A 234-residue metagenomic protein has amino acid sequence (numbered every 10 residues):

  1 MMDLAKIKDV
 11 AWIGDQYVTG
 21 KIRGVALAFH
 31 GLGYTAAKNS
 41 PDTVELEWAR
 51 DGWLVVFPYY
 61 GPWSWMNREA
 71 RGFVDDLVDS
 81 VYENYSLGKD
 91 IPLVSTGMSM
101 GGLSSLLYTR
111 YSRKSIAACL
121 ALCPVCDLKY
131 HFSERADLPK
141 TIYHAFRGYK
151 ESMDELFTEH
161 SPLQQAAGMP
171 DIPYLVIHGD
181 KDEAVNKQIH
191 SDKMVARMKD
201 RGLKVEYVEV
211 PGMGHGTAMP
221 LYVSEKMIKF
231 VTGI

Functional and structural regions predicted by a protein language model:
M1-K21: N-terminal cap/lid segment of alpha/beta-hydrolase-fold proteins
I22-G31: Short beta-strand element of the alpha/beta-hydrolase
G31-L32, N39, M66-N67, I189-I234: C-terminal catalytic histidine-bearing segment of alpha/beta-hydrolase fold enzymes
G31-M66: Short substrate-entry loop that stabilizes the transition state in hydrolases
T35, Y130-Q165: Mobile cap/lid helix-loop segments that gate and shape the active-site cleft of serine hydrolases
W65-S86: Alpha/beta-hydrolase active-site loop
E83-N84, D90-L138: Primarily recognizes the serine-hydrolase "nucleophile elbow" in alpha/beta-hydrolase and SGNH/GDSL folds
M169, V176-D182: Short beta-strand/loop motif that positions the catalytic acidic residue of the alpha/beta-hydrolase fold
